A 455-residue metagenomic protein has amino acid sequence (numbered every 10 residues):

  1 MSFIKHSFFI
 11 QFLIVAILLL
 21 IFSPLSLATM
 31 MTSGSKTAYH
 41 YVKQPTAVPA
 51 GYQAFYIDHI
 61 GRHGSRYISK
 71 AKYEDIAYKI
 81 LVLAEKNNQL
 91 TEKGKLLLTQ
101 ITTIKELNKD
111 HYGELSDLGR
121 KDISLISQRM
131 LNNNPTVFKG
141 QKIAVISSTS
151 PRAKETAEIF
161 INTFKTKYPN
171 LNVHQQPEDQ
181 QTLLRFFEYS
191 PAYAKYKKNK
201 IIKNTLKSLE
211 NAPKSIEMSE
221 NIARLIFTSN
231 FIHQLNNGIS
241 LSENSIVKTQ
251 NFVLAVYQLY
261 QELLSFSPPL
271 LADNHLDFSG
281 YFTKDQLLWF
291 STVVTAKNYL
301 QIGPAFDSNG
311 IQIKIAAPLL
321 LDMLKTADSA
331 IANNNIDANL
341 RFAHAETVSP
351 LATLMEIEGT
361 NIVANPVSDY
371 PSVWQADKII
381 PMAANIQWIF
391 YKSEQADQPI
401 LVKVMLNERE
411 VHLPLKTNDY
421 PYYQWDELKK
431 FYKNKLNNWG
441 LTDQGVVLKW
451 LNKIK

Functional and structural regions predicted by a protein language model:
S2-L13: Bacterial N-terminal signal peptides that target proteins for export
L13-L19: Hydrophobic helical h-region of N-terminal Sec-dependent signal peptides in bacterial secretory/periplasmic proteins
F22-S23: N-terminal signal peptide c-region/cleavage motif recognized by signal peptidases
T29-A144, S148-N339, A343-K455: Signature for phosphate-centric chemistry
